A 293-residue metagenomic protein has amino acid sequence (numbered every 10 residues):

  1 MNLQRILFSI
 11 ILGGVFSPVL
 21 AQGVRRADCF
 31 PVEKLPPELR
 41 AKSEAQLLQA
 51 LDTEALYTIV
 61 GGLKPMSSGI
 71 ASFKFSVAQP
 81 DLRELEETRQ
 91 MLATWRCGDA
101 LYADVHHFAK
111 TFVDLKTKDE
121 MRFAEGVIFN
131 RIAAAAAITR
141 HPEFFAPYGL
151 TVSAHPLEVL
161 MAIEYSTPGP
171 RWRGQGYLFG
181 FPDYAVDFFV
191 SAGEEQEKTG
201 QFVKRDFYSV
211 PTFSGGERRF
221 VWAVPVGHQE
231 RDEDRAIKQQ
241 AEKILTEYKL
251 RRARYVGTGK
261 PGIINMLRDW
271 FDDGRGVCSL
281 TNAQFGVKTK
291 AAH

Functional and structural regions predicted by a protein language model:
M1-L7: Bacterial N-terminal signal peptides that target proteins for export
F8-P18: Bacterial N-terminal signal peptides
G23-H293: A conserved ligand/cofactor-binding region detector
